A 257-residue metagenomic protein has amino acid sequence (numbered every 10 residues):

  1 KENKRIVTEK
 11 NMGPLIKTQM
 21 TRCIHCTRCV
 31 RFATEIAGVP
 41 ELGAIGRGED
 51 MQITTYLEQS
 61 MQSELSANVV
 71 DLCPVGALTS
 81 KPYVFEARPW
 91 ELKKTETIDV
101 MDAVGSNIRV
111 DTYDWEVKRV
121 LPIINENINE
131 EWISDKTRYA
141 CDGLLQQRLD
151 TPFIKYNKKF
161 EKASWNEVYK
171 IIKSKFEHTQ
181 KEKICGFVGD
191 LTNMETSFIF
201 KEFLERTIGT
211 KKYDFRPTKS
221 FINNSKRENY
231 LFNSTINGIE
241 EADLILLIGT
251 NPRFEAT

Functional and structural regions predicted by a protein language model:
K1-T21, I36-V70, K81-E86, D114: Ferredoxin-type iron-sulfur electron-transfer modules in oxidoreductases and energy-metabolism complexes
Q19-M20, H25-C26, V30-R31, A37 (+2 more regions): Catalytic alpha/large subunits of respiratory electron-transfer oxidoreductases, centered on bis-MGD molybdoenzymes
